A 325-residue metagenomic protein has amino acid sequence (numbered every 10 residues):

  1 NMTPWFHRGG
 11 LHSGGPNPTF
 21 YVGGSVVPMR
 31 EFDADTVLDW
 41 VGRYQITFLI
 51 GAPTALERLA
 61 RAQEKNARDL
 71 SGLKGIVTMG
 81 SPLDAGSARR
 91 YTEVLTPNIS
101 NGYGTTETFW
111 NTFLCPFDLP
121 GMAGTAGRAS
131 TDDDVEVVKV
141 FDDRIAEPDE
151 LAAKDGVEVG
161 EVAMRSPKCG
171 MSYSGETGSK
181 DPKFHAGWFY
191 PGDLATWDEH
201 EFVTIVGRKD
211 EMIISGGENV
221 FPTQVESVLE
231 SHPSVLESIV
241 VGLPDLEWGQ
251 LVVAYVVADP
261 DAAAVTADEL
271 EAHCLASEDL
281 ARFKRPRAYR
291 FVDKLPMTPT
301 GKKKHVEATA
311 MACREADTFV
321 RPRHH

Functional and structural regions predicted by a protein language model:
F6-F48, A62: Conserved AMP-binding/adenylation subdomain of ANL enzymes
Y21, I46-G51, A60-A123, S130-E136: Gly/Ser/Thr-rich phosphate-binding loop
L49, G160, S166, M171-S172 (+2 more regions): AMP-binding/adenylate-forming catalytic core of the ANL superfamily
G72, T96, S234-E237, D279 (+2 more regions): Glycine-centered tight turns that cap/initiate beta-strands
A123-S130, A152-A153, F184-G187: Short Gly/Pro-enriched turn/cap motifs at secondary-structure boundaries
D132, D143-P182, E218-V220: Conserved ATP/PPi-binding loop(s) of AMP-dependent carboxylate-activating enzymes
D279-K302, P322-H325: AMP-binding/adenylate-forming catalytic domain of the ANL superfamily
A310-H325: Acidic/polar alpha-helix N-cap and adjacent early helical turns within long charge-rich amphipathic helices/linkers
